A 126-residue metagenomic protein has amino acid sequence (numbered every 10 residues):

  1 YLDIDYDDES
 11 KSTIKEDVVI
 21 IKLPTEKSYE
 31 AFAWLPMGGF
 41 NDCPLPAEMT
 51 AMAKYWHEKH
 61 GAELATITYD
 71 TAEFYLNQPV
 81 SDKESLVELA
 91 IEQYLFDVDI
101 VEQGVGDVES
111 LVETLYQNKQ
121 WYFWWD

Functional and structural regions predicted by a protein language model:
Y1-S28: Extended, low-hydrophobicity segments enriched in charged/polar residues
E26-D42: Short glycine-/aliphatic-rich beta-strand segments at the starts of folded cytosolic domains
M37-P44, A62, N77: Conserved aromatic-histidine-acidic binding/catalytic patches
F40, W56, W121-W125: Tryptophan-centered motif/residue detector
C43-E58: Short amphipathic alpha-helix segments
E58-G61, D99: Structural alpha-beta junctions
E63-T68: Short beta-strand
D70-D126: Alpha-helical oligomerization segments
